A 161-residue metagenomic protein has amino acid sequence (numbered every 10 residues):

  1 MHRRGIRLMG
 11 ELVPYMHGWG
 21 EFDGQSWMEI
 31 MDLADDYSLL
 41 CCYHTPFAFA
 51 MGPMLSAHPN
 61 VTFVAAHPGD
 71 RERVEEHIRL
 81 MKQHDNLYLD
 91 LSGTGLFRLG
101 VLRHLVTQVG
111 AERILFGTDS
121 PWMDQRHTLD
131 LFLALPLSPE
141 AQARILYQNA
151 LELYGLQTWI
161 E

Functional and structural regions predicted by a protein language model:
M1, M9, A34, H67 (+5 more regions): Conserved, mostly hydrophobic/aromatic
M1-R3, M51: Short, charged beta->alpha transition segments
R4-E21: Active-site groove signature of glycoside hydrolases
R4-G5, H84-D85, L146: Active-site gating loops and adjacent loop-to-helix segments of metal-dependent hydrolytic enzymes
L8, E21-L115, I160: Catalytic pocket-lining loop regions of alpha/beta-barrel enzymes, especially the amidohydrolase/enolase/GH5 lineages
P14, F47, I145: Residue-level "edge-of-site" marker
A111-R113, R126-E161: Mid-to-C-terminal alpha-helical segments outside catalytic/metal-binding sites
G117-P121, Q125: C-terminal active-site rim and adjoining tail of enzyme catalytic domains
